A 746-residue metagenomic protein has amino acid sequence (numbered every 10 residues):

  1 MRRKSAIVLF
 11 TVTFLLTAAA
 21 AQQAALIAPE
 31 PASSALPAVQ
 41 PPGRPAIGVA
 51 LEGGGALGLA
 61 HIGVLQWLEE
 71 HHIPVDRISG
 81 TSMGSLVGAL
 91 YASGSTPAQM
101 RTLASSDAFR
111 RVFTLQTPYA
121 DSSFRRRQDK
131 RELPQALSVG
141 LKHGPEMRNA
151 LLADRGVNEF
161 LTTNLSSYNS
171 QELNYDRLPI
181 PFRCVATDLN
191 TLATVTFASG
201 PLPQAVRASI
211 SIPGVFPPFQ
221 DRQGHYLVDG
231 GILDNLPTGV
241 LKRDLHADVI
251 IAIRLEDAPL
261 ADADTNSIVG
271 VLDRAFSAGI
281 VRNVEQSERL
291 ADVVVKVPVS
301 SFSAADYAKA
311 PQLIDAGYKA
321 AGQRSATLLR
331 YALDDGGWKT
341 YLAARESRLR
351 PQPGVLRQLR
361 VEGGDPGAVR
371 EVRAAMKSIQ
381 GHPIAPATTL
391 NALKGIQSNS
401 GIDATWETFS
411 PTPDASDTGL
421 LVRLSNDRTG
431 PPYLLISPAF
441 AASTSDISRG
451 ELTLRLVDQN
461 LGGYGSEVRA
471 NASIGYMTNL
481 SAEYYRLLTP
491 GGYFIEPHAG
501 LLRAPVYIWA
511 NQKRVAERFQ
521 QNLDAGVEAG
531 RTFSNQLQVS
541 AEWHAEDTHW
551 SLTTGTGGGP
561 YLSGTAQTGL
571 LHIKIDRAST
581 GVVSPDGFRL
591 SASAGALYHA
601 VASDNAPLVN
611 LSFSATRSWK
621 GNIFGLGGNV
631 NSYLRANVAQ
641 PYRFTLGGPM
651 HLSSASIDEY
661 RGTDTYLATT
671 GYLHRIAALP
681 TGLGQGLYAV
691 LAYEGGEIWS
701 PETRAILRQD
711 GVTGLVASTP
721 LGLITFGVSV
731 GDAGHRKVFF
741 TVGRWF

Functional and structural regions predicted by a protein language model:
M1-K4: Positively charged n-region of N-terminal signal peptides that target proteins for export
V8-A18: Bacterial N-terminal signal peptides
Q22-T81, A89-T405, S410-P411, N426-R428: Patatin-like phospholipase
P45-I47, H71, L178-F182, L202 (+13 more regions): Envelope-exposed proteins and targeting segments
S378-P383, A387, N391, I698 (+3 more regions): C-terminal soluble interaction/assembly domains
P386, A392, N399, A404-K574 (+6 more regions): Gram-negative/organellar outer-membrane beta-barrel architecture
A404-W406, G419, Y433-S443, T556-G559 (+4 more regions): C-terminal outer-membrane beta-barrel translocator/porin domains of Gram-negative envelope proteins and their
